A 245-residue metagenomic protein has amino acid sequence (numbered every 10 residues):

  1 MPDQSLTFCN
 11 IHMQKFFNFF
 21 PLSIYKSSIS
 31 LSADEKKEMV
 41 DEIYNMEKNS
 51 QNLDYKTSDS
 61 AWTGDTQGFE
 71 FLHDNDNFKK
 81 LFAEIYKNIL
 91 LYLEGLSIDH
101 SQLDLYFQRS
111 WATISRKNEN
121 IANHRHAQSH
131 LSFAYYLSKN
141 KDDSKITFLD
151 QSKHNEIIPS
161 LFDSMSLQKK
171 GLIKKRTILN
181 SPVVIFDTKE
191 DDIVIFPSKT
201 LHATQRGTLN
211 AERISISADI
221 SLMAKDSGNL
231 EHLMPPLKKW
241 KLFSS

Functional and structural regions predicted by a protein language model:
F8-D99, N120, P236, F243: Non-heme Fe(II)/2-oxoglutarate
K15, A122-N123, Q205-L209: Short proline/glycine-enriched turn/loop segments at secondary-structure junctions
L22, F107, A211-S215: Short edge beta-strand segments in beta-sheet-rich domains
E38-K48, K80-N155: Non-heme Fe(II) oxygenase catalytic core, chiefly the N-lobe of the double-stranded beta-helix
S115-I193, D226-H232: Catalytic core of non-heme Fe(II) oxygenases with the double-stranded beta-helix
I173-S245: Catalytic core of Fe(II)/2-oxoglutarate
